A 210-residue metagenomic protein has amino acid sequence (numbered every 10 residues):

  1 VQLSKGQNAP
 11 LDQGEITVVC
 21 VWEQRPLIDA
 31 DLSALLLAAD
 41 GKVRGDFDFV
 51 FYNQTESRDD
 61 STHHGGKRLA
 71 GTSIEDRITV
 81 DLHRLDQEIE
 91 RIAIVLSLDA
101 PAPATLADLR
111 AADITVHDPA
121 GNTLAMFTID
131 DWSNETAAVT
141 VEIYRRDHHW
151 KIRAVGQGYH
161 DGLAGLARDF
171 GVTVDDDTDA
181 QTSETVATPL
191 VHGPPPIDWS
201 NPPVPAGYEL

Functional and structural regions predicted by a protein language model:
V1-L210: Intrinsic-disorder/low-complexity signal
